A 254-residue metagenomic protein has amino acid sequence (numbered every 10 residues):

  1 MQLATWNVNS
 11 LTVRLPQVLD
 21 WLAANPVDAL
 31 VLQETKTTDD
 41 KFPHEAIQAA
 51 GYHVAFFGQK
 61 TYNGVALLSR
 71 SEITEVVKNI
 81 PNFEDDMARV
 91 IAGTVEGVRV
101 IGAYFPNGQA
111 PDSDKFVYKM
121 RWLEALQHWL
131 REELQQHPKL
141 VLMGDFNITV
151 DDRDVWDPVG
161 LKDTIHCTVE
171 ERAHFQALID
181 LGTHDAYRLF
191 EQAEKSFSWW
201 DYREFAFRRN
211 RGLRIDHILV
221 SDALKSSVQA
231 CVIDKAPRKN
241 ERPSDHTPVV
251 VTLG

Functional and structural regions predicted by a protein language model:
M1-H53, K60-V65, V150: N-terminal, active-site-proximal structural segment of metallo-dependent hydrolase catalytic domains
M1-S10, G97-D112, M143, H246: Active-site-proximal beta-strand elements of phosphoester/diester hydrolases
W6-N7, L22-D40, V100, L130-D152 (+4 more regions): Active-site beta-strand/loop signature of hydrolases that rely on acidic residues for catalysis
T35-T38, F42-A110: Structured beta-strand-rich core segments of catalytic domains in phosphoester-bond hydrolases
D39-K41, G64-V65, A110-D112, T149-V159 (+1 more regions): Short catalytic/ligand-binding loop motif for oxyanion handling, primarily in non-cytosolic enzymes, centered on
Q48, V76-N79, D151-G254: Metal-dependent phosphoester-hydrolase catalytic domains
P81, P106-L123, V159-D163: Surface-exposed cleft-lining segments at the edges of enzyme active sites
F116-H137: A long, amphipathic alpha-helix that forms part of the scaffold/cap immediately adjacent to metal-dependent active
